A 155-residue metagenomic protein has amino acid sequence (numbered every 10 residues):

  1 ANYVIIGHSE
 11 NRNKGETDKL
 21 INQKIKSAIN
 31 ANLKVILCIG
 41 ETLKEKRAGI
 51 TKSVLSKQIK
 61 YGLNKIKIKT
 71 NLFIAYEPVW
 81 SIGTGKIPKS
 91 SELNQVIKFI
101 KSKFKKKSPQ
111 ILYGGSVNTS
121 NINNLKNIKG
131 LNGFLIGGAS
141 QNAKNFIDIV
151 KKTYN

Functional and structural regions predicted by a protein language model:
A1-N155: Active-site loop-to-helix "anion-binding N-cap" substructures in soluble metabolic enzymes
